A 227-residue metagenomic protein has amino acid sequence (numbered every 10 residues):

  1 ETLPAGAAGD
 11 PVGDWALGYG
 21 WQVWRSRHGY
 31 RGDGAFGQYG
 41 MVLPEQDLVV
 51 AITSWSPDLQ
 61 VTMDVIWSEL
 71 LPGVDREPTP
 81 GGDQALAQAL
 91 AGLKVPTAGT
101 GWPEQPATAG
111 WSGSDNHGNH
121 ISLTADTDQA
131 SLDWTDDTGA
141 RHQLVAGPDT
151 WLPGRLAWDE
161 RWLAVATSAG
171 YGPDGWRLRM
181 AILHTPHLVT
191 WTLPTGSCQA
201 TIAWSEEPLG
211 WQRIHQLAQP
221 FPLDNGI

Functional and structural regions predicted by a protein language model:
E1-V50: Active-site Gly/Thr loop motif
Y30, S56-P57, L183-H187: Short Gly/Pro-enriched loop/turn and capping motifs at secondary-structure junctions
G34-K94: Structured C-terminal helix/loop/strand segments within mature extracytoplasmic catalytic/sensor domains
P80-I227: Peripheral terminal and inter-domain segments
